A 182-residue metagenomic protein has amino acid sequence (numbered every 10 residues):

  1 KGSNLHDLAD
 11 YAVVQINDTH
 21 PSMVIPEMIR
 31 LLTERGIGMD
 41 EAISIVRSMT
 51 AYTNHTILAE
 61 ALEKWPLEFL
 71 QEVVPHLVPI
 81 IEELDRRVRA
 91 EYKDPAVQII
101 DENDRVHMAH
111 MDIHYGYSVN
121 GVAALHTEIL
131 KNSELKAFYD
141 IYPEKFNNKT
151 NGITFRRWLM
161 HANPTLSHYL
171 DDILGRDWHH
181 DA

Functional and structural regions predicted by a protein language model:
K1-A182: A conserved ligand/cofactor-binding region detector
